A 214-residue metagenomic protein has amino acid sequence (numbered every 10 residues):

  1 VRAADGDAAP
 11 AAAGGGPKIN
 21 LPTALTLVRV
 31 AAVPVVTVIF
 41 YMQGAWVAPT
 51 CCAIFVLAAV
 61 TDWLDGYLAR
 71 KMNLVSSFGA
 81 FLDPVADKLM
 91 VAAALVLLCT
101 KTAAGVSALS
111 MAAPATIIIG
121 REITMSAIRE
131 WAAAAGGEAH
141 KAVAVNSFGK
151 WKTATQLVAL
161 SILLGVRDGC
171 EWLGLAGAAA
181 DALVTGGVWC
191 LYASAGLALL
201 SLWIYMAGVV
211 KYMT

Functional and structural regions predicted by a protein language model:
R2-T26, V30-V33, T37-V38, T50-V56 (+1 more regions): A feature for the membrane-embedded catalytic helix bundles of lipid/isoprenoid biosynthetic enzymes
I39-V47: Membrane-interface transmembrane helices that cradle and orient dolichyl/undecaprenyl
R70-V75, A134-A135: Membrane-helix interface/capping segments
